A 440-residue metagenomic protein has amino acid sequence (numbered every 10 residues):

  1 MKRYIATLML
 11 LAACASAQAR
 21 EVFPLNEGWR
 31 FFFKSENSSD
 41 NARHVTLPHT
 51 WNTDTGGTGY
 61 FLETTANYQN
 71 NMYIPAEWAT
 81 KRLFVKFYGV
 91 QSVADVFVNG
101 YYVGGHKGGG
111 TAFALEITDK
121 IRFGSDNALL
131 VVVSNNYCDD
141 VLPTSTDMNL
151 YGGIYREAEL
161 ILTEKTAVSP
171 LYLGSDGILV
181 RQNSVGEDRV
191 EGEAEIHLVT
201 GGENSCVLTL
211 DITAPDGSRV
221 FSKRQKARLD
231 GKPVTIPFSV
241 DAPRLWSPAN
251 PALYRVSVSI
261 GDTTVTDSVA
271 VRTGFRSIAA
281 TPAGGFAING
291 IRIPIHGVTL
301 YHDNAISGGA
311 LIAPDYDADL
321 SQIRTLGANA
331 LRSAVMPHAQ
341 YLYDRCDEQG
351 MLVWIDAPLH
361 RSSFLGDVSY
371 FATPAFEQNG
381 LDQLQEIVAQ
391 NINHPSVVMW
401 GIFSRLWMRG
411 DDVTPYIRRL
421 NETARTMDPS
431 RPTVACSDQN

Functional and structural regions predicted by a protein language model:
Y4-A13: Sec-dependent N-terminal signal peptides
A19, E27, Y172, G177-L179 (+3 more regions): N-terminal carbohydrate-binding accessory modules
F23, R30-K34, T58-G59, E63-L171 (+4 more regions): Accessory beta-strand-rich segments of carbohydrate-active enzymes
R82, V180-H197: Contiguous beta-strand segments within globular domains
V98, R189-A227, V234-I236: Beta-strand-rich binding/interaction modules
G100, A158, Y254, G290 (+3 more regions): Conserved, mostly hydrophobic/aromatic
A128-V131, N250-D262: Short, aromatic- and glycine-rich surface loops/edge beta-strands on solvent-exposed regions
A330-N440: Substrate-binding/catalytic cleft of secreted carbohydrate-active enzymes, primarily glycoside hydrolases
